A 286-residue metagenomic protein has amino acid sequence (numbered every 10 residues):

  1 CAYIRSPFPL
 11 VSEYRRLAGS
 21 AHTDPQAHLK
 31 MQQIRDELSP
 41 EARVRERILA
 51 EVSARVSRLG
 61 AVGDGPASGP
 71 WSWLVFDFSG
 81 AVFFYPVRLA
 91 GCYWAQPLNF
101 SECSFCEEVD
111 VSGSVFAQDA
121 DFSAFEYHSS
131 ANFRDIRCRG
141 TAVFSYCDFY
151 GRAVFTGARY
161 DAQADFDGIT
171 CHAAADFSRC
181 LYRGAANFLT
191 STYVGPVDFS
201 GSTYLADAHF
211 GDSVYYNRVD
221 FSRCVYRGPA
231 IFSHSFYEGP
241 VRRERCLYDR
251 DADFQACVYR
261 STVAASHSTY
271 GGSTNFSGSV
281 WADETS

Functional and structural regions predicted by a protein language model:
C1-S286: N-terminal leader/targeting and pre-domain segments
